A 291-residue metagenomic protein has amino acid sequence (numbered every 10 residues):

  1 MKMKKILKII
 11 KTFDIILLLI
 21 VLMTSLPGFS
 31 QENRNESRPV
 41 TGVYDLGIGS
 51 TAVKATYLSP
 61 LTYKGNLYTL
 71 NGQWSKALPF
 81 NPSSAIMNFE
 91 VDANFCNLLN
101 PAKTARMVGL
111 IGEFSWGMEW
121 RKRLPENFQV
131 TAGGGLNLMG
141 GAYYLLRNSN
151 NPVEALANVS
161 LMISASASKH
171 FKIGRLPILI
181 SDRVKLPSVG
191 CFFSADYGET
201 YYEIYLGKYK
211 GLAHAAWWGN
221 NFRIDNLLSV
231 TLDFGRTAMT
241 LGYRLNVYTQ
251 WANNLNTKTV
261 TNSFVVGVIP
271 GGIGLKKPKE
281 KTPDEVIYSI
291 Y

Functional and structural regions predicted by a protein language model:
S30-I86, I273, S289-Y291: Short glycine/proline- and aromatic-enriched beta-strand/turn motifs that initiate or cap beta-hairpins
E32-T41, A77-M87, R121-V130, K172-I180 (+2 more regions): Short loop/turn motifs that connect adjacent beta-strands in outer-membrane beta-barrel proteins
G42, T62-L70, R106-F114, F128 (+3 more regions): Residues that define the transmembrane beta-barrel architecture of outer-membrane proteins
G42-L46, A85-V91, F128-L136, L161-I163 (+3 more regions): Transmembrane beta-strands of outer-membrane beta-barrel proteins
I48-K54, V91-L99, L136-Y144, V184-F193 (+3 more regions): Transmembrane beta-strands of outer-membrane beta-barrel pores
L70-L78, G112-K122, G134-L136, L161-K169 (+3 more regions): Residues on the lipid-exposed face of transmembrane beta-strands in outer-membrane beta-barrel proteins
N150-R236: Outer-membrane beta-barrel transmembrane domain signature
R183-K185, F193-A195, K210, H214-W217 (+1 more regions): Predominantly the C-terminal beta-signal and adjacent terminal strand-loop region of outer-membrane beta-barrel
